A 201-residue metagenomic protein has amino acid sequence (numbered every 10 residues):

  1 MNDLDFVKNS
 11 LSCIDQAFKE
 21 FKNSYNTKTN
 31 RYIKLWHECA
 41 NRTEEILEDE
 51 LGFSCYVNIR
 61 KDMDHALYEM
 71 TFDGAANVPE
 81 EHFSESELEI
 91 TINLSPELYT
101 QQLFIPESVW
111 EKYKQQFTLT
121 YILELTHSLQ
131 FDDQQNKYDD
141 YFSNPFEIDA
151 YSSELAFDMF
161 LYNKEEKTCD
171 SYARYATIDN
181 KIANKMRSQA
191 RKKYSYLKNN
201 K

Functional and structural regions predicted by a protein language model:
K8, S12-N23, Y141-S143, L155-K201: Long, well-structured alpha-helical subdomains associated with metal-dependent extracellular/ecto-lumenal hydrolases
S10-L11, K22, N26-H37: Negatively charged, low-complexity tracts enriched in Asp/Glu with abundant Ser/Thr
Y32-C55: Zn2+-dependent metallopeptidase catalytic core
E69-Q115, S128, D132: Active-site scaffold of zinc-dependent metalloenzymes
H82-F83, L119, N136-Y138, M159: Acidic, low-complexity, intrinsically disordered interaction modules
Q101, S143-N144: Polar helix-capping/helix-linker motif
Q116-E124: Short alpha-helical catalytic segment bearing the HExxH-like zincin motif of zinc-dependent metalloproteases
E124-D140, D149, A156: Catalytic Zn2+-binding segment of zinc metalloproteases
